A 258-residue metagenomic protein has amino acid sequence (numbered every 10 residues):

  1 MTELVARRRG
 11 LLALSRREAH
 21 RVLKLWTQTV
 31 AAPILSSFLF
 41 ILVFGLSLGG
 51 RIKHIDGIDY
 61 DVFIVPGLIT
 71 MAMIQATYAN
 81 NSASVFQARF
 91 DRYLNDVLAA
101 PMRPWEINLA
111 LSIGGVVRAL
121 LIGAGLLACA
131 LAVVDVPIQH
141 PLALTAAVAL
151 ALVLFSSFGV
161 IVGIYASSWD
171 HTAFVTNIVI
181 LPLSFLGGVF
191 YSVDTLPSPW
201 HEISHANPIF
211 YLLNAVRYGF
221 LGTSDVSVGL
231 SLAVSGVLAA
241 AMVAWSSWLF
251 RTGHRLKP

Functional and structural regions predicted by a protein language model:
M1-L142, A146-P258: Hydrophobic transmembrane alpha-helices and immediately adjacent juxtamembrane helices of multi-pass inner-membrane
